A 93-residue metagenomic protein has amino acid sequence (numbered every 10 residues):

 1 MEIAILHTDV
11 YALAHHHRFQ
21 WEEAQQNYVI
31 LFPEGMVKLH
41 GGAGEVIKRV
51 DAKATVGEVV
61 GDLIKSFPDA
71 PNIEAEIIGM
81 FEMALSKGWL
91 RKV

Functional and structural regions predicted by a protein language model:
M1-K48, V93: Acidic, low-complexity/disordered tracts enriched in E/D and polar residues
G35-V93: Long, charge-rich, low-complexity alpha-helical segments
